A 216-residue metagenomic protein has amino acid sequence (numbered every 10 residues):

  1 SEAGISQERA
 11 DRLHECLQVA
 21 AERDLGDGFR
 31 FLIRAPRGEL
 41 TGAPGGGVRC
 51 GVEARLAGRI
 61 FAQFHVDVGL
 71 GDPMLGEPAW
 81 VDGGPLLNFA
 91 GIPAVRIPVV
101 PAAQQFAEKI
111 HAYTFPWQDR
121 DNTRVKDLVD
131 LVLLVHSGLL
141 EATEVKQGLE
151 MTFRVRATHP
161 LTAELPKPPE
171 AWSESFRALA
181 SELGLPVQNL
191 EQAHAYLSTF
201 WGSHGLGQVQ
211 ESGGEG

Functional and structural regions predicted by a protein language model:
A3-G216: Structured mid-to-C-terminal alpha-helical surface segments
